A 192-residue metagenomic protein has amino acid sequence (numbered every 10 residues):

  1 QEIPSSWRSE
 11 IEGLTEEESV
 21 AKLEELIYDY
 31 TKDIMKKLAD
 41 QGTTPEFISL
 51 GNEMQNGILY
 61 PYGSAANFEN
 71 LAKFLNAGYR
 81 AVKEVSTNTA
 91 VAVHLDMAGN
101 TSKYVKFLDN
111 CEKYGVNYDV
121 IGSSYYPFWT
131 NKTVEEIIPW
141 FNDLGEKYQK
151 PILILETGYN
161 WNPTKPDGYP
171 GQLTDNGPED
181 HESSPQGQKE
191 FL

Functional and structural regions predicted by a protein language model:
Q1-N67, L71-A92, D96: Substrate-binding cleft and catalytic face of glycoside hydrolase catalytic domains, especially the flexible beta-alpha
S9-A21, K165-P185: A solvent-exposed, charged loop/short amphipathic helix patch at secondary-structure junctions
A21-E25, A65-E69, A98, N131 (+2 more regions): Soluble non-cytosolic domains of exported or imported proteins
I27-K37, T101-K113, K189-L192: Short, acidic/polar
P45, S49-G51, G122-Y125, T157 (+1 more regions): Long, contiguous hydrophobic alpha-helical segments, chiefly transmembrane helices and signal peptides
Q55, A98-G99, Y159-N160: Short, solvent-exposed loop/turn segments at secondary-structure junctions
E69, K73, E84-A90, S102-D175: Glycoside hydrolase catalytic-domain groove-lining segments
